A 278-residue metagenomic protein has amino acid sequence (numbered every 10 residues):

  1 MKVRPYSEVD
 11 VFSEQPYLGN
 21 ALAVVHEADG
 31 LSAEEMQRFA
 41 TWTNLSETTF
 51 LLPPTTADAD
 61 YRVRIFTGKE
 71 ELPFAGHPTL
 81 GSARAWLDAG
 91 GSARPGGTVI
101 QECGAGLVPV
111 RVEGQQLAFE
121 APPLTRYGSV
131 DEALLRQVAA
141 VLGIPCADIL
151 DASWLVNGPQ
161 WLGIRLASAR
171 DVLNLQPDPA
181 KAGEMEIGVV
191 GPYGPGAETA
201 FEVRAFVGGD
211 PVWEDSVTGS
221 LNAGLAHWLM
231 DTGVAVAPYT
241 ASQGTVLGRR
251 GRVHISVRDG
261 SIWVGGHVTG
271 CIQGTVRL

Functional and structural regions predicted by a protein language model:
M1-F74, L80-L278: Active-site proximal loop and beta-alpha junction motif in alpha/beta enzyme cores
